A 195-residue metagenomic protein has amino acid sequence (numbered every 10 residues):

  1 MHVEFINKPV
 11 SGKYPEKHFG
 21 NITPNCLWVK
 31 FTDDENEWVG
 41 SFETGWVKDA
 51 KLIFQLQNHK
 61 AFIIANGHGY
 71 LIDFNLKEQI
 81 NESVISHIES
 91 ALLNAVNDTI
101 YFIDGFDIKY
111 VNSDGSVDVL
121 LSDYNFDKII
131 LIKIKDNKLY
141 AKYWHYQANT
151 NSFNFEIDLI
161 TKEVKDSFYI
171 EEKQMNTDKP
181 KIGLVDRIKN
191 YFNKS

Functional and structural regions predicted by a protein language model:
M1-F42: Long, hydrophobic/aromatic N-terminal blocks
H2-F5, S113, K142: Noncatalytic, solvent-exposed loop/strand surfaces of beta-propeller-type extracellular/periplasmic domains
H2-P9, E16-H18, T44-N58, V84-N97 (+2 more regions): Repeated scaffold domains used in trafficking and secretory/extracellular systems, primarily beta-propellers
S11-N21, L27, Q55-A65, N97-D104 (+2 more regions): Short beta-strand elements that form the blades of beta-propeller/WD-repeat-like and other beta-sheet-rich scaffold
W28-T44, H68-V84, F106-Y124, S152-I170: Surface-exposed loop/turn elements that mediate protein-protein interactions on large endomembrane-trafficking
H59-H87, L93, D98-T99: Extracellular-facing segments of soluble proteins and assemblies that are Gly/Ser/Thr-biased and enriched in aromatics
K133-S195: Acidic, small-residue rich beta-repeat scaffolds with periodic aromatic anchors
